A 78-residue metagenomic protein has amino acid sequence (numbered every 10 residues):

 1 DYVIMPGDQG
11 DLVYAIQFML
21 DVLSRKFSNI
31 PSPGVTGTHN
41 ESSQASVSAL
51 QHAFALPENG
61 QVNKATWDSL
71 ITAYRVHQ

Functional and structural regions predicted by a protein language model:
D1-Q78: Cell-envelope/ECM-targeting effectors and their regulatory/trafficking segments
